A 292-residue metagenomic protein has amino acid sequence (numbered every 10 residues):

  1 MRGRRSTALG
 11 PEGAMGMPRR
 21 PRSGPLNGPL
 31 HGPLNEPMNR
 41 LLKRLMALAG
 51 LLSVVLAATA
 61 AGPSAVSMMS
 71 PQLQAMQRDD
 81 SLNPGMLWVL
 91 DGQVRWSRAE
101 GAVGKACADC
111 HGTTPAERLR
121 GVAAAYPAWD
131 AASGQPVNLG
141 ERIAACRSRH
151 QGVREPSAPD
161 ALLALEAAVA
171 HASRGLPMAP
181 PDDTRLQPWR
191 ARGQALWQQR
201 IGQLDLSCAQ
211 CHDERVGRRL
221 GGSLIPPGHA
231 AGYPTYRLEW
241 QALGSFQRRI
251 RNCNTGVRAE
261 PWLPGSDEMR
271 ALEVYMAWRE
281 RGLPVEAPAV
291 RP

Functional and structural regions predicted by a protein language model:
T7-A8, A14, A47: Ala/Thr-enriched low-complexity intrinsically disordered regions
P21-L41, L45: Intrinsically disordered, low-complexity proline-rich tandem-repeat tracts
R40-M46, L51-V89, A116-E117, P127-A191 (+4 more regions): Post-cleavage N-terminal segment of exported redox proteins
D80-T114: N-terminal, post-signal-peptide region of Sec/Tat-exported proteins
A102-P115, L165, Q203-R215, L272 (+1 more regions): The canonical Cys-X-X-Cys-His
R118-A125, L220-P226: Short cysteine/histidine-rich zinc-coordinating motifs and their immediately flanking basic loops
A209-Y236, L243: An amphipathic alpha-helical core segment
